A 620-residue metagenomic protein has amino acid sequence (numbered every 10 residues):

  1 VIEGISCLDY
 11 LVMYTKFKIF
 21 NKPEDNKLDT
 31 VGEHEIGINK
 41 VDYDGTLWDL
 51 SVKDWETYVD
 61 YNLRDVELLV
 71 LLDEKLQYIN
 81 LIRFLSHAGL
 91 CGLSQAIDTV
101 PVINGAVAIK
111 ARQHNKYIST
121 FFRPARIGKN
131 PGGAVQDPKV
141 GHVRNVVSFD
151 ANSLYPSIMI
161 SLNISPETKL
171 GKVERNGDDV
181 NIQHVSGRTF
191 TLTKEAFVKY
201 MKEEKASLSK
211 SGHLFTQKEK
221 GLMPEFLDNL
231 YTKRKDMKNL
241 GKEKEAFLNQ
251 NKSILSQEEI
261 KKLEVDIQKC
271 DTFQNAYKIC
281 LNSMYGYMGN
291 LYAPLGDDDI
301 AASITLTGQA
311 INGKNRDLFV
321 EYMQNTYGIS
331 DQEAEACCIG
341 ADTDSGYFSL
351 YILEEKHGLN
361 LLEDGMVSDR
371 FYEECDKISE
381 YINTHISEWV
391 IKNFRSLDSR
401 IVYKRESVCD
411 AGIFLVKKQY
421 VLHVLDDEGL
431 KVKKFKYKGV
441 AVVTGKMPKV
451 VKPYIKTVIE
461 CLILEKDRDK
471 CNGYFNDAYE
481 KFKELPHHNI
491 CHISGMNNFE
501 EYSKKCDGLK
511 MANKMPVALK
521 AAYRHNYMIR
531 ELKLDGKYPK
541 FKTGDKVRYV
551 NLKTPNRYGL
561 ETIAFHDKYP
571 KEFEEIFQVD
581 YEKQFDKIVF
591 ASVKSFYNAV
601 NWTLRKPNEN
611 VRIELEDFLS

Functional and structural regions predicted by a protein language model:
V1-I5, R123-P294, Y403, F414-G445: Catalytic nucleotidyl-transfer cores of nucleotide-processing enzymes
V1-V66: Active-site-proximal helix-loop-helix substrate-binding element of RNase H-like nuclease domains
K18-K22, V59-N62, A96-I97, R144-S148 (+10 more regions): Hydrophobic alpha-helical scaffolding
K40, N312-T343, E355: Active-site palm subdomain of RNA-directed nucleic acid polymerases
T46-V173, S256-L318, G340, S349-Y351 (+5 more regions): Common nucleic-acid-contacting/processivity interface regions adjacent to the catalytic cores of nucleic-acid enzymes
F84-A96, G128, E174-D179, Q250-I254 (+5 more regions): A glycine-rich phosphate-binding loop feature that marks nucleotide/adenosyl-phosphate handling sites
G346-K377: Catalytic palm subdomain of template-directed nucleic-acid polymerases, centered on the conserved carboxylate motif
C375-S620: C-terminal, non-catalytic extensions of nucleic-acid polymerases
